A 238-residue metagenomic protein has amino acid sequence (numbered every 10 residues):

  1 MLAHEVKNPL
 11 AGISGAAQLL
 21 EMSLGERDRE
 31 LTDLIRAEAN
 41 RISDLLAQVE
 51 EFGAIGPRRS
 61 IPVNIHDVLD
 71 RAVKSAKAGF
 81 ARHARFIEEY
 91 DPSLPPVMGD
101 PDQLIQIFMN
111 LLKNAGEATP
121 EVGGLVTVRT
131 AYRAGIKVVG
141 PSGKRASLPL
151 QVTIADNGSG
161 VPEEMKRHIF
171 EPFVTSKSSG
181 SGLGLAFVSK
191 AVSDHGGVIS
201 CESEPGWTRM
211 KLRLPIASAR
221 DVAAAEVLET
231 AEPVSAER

Functional and structural regions predicted by a protein language model:
I55-R58, P96-G99, S176: Conserved micro-motifs of the catalytic ATP-binding
I61-V73: A conserved beta-strand-to-alpha-helix junction within the catalytic ATP-binding
H83-P95, A131-R133: Conserved catalytic submotifs in the C-terminal HATPase_c
L125, P149, G160, E204-K211: Glycine-rich nucleotide-binding loop
L125-I136: Short beta-strand/loop element within the Bergerat-fold HATPase_c
S147-P149, V161-P172, L228: Short conserved segment of the HATPase_c
